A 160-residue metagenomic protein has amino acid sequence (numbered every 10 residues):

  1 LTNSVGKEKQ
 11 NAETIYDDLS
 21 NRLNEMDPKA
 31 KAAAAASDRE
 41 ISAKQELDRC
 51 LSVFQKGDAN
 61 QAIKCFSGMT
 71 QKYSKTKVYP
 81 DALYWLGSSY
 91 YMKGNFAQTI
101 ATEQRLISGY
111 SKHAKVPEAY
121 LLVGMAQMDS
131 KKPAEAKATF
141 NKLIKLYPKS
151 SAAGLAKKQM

Functional and structural regions predicted by a protein language model:
L1-C65, K72: Acidic, proline-/serine-/threonine-rich low-complexity intrinsically disordered segments
K72-V78, S108-K115, I144-G154: Short solvent-exposed coil/turn linkers within tandem alpha-helical repeat scaffolds
